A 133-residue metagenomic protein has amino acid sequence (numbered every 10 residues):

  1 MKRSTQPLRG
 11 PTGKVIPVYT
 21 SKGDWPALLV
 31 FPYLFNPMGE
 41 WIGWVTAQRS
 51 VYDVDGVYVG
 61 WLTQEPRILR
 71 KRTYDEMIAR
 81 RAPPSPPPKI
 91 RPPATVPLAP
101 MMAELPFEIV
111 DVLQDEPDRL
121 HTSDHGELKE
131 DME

Functional and structural regions predicted by a protein language model:
M1-V15, V57-E133: Long terminal segments
M1-W41: N-terminal leader/targeting segments and the first structural element of proteins
F31-I42, A47-G60: Compact, well-ordered interaction domains used in eukaryotic information-processing assemblies
